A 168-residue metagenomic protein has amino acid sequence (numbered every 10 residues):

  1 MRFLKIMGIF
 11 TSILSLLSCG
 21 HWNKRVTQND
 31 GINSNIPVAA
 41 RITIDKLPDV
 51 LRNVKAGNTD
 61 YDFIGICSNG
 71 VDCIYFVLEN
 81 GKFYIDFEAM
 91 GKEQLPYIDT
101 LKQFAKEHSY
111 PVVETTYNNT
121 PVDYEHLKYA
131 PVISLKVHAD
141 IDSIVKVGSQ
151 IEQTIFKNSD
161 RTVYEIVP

Functional and structural regions predicted by a protein language model:
M1-M7: Bacterial N-terminal signal peptides that target proteins for export
T11-L14: Repetitive helical segments and hydrophobic/amphipathic motifs
L17-S18: C-terminal motif of bacterial Sec signal peptides marking the signal peptidase cleavage site
W22-P168: Structured alpha/beta or helical-core interaction and ligand-binding surfaces enriched in interleaved
